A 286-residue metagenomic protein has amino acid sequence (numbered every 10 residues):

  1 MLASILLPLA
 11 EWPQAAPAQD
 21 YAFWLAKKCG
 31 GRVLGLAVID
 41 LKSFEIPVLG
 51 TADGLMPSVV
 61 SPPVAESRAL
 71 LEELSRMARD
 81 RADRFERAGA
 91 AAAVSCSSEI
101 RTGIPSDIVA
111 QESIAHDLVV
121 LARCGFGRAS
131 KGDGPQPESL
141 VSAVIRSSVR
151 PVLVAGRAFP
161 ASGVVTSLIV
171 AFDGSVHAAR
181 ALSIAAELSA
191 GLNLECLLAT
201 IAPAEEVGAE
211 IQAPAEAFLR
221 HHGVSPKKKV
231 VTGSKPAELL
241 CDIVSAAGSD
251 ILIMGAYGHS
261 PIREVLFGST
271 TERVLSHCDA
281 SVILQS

Functional and structural regions predicted by a protein language model:
M1-V64, S147, V164-V230: Small/aliphatic-rich secondary-structure junction motif
S4, Q14, D40-L41, A69-V119 (+3 more regions): Structural beta-alpha unit
A15, Q19-Y21, A26-K27, S98 (+2 more regions): Gly/Ser-rich helix-loop-strand patches that form or flank binding pockets for ribonucleotide-derived cofactors
E45-I46, I108, G132, V164 (+3 more regions): Short Asp/Glu-rich motifs
V60-R68, A178-I184, M254-I262, S281-Q285: Short, basic, helix/turn surface patches
M77, R81, R101, G132-L140 (+1 more regions): Short, well-structured alpha-helical patches and their helix-loop capping segments that border functional surfaces
A93, A122-G125, T166: Acidic/polar active-site rim loop that often engages polyanionic ligands
A186, E216, R220, C241 (+2 more regions): Generic hydrophobic alpha-helical scaffold/packing signal
